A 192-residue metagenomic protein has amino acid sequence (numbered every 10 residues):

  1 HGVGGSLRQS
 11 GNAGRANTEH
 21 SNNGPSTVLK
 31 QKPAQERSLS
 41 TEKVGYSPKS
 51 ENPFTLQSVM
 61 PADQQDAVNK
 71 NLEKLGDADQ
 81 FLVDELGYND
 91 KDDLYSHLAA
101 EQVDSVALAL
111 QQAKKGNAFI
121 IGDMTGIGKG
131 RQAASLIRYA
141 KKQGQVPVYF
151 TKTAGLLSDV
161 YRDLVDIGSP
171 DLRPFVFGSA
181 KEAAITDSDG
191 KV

Functional and structural regions predicted by a protein language model:
V3-E73: N-terminal accessory nucleic-acid engagement/regulatory domains that precede and modulate ATP-driven motor cores
Q64-I121: Conserved pre-motif I regulatory segment
D93-L98, M124, Q145-V148, K152: Conserved aromatic-histidine-acidic binding/catalytic patches
G116-L136: Walker A/P-loop
K129-Q132, I137, Q143-D187: Conserved Walker A/P-loop ATP-binding site and its immediately adjacent core in helicase/helicase-like ATPase domains
D189-V192: Conserved RecA-like ASCE ATPase "motif II neighborhood" in helicase/translocase motors
